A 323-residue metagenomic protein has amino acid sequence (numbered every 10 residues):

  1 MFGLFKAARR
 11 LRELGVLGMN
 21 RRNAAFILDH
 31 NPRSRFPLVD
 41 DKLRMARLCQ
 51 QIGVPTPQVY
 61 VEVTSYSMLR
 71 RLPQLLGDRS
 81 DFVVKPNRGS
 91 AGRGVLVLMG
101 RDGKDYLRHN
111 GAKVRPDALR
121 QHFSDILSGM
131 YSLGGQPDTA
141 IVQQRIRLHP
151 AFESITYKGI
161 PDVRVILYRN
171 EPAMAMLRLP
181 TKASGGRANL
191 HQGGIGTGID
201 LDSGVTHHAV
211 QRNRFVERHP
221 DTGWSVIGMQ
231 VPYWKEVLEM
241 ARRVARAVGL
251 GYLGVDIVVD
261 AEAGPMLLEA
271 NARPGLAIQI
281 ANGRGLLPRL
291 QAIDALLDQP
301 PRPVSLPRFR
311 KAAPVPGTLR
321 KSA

Functional and structural regions predicted by a protein language model:
M1-Q51, T64-R70, R169, D294-D298 (+3 more regions): ATP-binding N-terminal substructure of ATP-dependent carboxylate-amine bond-forming enzymes
N23-V95, D105-Y106, K113-G129: A conserved helix-loop-beta module that forms one wall/lid of the active-site cleft in ATP-utilizing catalytic domains
V95, A183-Q192, H219-P220, A277-N282: A short, polar/proline- and glycine-enriched secondary-structure boundary/capping micro-motif
M99-K104, L167-E171, L201-S203, A261-A263: Short acidic-glycine loop/turn motifs at beta-strand connectors
H109-V210: Phosphate-binding site of ATP-dependent enzymes
R164, D256-V258: Short, surface-exposed charged micro-motifs
R218-E236, R246-A247, V259-A323: C-terminal active-site "lid" helix and adjoining low-complexity regulatory extension at the edge of ATP-using catalytic
L238-V248, Y252-G254: A conserved acidic, glycine/proline-rich C-terminal tail/linker
